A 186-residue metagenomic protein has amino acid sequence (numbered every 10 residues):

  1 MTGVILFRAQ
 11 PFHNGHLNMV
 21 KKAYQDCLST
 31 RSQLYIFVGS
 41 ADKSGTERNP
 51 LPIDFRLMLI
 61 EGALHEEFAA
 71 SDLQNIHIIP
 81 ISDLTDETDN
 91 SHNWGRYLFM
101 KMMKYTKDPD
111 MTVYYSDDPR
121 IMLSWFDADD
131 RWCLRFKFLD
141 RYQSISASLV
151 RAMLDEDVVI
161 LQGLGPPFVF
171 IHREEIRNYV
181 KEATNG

Functional and structural regions predicted by a protein language model:
M1-G186: Nucleotidyltransferase catalytic core that binds NTPs
